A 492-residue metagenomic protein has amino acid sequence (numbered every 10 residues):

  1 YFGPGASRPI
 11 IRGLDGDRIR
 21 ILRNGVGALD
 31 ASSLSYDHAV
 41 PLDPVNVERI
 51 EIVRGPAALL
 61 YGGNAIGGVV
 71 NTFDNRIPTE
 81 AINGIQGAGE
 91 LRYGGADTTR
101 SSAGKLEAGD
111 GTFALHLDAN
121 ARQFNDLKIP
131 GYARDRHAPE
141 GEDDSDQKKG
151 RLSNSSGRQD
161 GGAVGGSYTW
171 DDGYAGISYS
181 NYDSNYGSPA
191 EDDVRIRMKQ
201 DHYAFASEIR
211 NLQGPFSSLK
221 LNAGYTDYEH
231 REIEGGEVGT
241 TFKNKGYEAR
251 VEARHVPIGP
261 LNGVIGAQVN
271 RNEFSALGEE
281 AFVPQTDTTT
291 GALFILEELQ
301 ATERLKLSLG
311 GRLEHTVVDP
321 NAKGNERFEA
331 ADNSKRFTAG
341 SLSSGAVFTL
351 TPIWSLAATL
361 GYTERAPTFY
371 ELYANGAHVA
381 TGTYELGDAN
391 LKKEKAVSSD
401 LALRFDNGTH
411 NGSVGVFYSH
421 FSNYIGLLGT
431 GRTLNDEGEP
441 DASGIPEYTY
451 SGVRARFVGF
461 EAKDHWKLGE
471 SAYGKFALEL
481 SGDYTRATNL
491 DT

Functional and structural regions predicted by a protein language model:
Y1-D30: Extracytoplasmic beta-strand/coil segments of soluble accessory domains associated with Gram-negative outer-membrane
S7-I10, I19-L22, D37-V40, I52 (+2 more regions): N-terminal periplasmic accessory domains that precede and gate Gram-negative outer-membrane beta-barrel machines
G27, D183, D227, E273 (+5 more regions): Surface-exposed extracellular loop regions of Gram-negative outer-membrane beta-barrel proteins, predominantly
G27-R54: Short acidic/polar hinge/loop motifs at secondary-structure boundaries that mediate gating or recognition
N83-E90, G94-D97, S101-M198: Periplasmic-side early beta-strands and strand-to-turn transitions of outer-membrane beta-barrels
K149, N262-S355, A366, A377-V379 (+1 more regions): Signature of Gram-negative outer-membrane beta-barrel scaffolds
S155-Q159, D172-L219, Y225-G246, E279-A281 (+2 more regions): Flexible loop and strand-edge segments within Gram-negative outer membrane beta-barrel domains
A301-T302, L307, F417-F421, D441-T492: Gram-negative outer-membrane beta-barrel transporters
